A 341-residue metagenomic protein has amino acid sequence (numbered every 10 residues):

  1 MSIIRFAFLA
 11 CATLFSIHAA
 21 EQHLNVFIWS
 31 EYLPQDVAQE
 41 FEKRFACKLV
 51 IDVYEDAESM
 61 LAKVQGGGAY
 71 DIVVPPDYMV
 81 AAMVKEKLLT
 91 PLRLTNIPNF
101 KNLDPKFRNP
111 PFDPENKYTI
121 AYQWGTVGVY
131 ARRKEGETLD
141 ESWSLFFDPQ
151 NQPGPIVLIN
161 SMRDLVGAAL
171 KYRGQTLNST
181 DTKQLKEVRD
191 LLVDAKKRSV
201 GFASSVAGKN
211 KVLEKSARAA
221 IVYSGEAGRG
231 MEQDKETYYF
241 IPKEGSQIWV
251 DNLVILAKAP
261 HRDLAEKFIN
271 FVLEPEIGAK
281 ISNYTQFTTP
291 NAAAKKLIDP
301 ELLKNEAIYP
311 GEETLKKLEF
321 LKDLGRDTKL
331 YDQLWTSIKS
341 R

Functional and structural regions predicted by a protein language model:
A20-E86: Early extracytoplasmic/lumenal segment of secretory-pathway proteins
V64, V74-S216: Extracytoplasmic ligand-binding site segments that recognize negatively charged/polar headgroups
M79-A82, L213, R218-E236: A ligand-binding cleft/hinge motif common to bilobed small-molecule-binding domains
V84-L92, D113-K117, R229-I241, L302-N305: Ligand-binding "clamshell"
N102, G125, L185-A195, Q233-A257 (+1 more regions): Periplasmic-binding protein-like
G128-E135, K171-Y172, V250-L264, I269 (+1 more regions): A bilobed periplasmic-binding-protein/Venus flytrap-type ligand-binding module shared by bacterial periplasmic
L256-K316: Mature extracytoplasmic/periplasmic domains
E312-R341: Conserved C-terminal helix/tail region of periplasmic/extracytoplasmic solute-binding proteins
